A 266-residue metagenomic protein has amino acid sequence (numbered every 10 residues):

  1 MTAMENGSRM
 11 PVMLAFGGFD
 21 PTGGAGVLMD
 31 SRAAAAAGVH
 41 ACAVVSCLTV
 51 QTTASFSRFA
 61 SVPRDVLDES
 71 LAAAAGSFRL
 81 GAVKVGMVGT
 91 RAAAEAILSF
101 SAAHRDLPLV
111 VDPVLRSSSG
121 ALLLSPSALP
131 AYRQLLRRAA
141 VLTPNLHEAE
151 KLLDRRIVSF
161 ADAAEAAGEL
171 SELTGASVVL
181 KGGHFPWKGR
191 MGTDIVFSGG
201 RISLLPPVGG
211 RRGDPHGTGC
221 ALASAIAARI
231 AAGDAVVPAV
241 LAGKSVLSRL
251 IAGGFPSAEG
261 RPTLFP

Functional and structural regions predicted by a protein language model:
T2-A15, V27, S31-S118: Conserved N-terminal subdomain of the carbohydrate kinase-like
A3-M10, A15, G26, G189-L205: Acidic-glycine-rich active-site phosphate/pyrophosphate-binding loop
E5-M10, R58-S61, V237-P266: Charged C-terminal helix
F16-T22, I202-G217: Short pre-catalytic strand/loop immediately N-terminal to key active-site residues, enriched for Gly-Thr
A33, K151, R212-V236: Short, small-residue alpha-helix embedded
G38-C42, I202-S203, R229-G243: Phosphate-handling active-site elements
P126-I202: Conserved phosphate/ATP/ADP-binding segment of small-molecule kinases
